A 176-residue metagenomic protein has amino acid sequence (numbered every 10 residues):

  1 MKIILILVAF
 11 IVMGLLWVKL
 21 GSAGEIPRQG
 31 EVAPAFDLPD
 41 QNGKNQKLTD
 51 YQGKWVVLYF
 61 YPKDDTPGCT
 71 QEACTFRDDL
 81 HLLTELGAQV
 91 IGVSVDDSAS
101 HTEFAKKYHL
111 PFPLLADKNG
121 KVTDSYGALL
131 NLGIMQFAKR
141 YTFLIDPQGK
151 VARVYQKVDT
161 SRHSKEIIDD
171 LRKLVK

Functional and structural regions predicted by a protein language model:
L5-A35: N-proximal helix/coil linker or "cap" segments that precede and/or mark the start of modular domains
P27, D40-Q41, I145-D146: Short, acidic, Ser/Thr-enriched surface-loop or helix-capping motifs
A33-P34, W55, K139-Y141: Short loop/turn microsegments at loop-to-beta-strand junctions
F36-V56: A short beta-strand-turn-helix
T49-T70: Short active-site neighborhood of thiol/selenol oxidoreductases, capturing the structured segment around
T70-L110, K121-V122: Structural microenvironment flanking redox-active thiols in thiol-disulfide oxidoreductases
F137-K176: Thiol-/selenol-based redox modules, centered on thioredoxin-like and closely related oxidoreductase domains
